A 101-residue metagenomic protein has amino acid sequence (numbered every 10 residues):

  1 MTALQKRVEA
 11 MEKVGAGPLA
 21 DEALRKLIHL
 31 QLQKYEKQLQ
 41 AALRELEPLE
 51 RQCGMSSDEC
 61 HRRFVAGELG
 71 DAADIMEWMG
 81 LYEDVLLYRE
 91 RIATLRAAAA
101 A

Functional and structural regions predicted by a protein language model:
L4-L30: Short, charge-rich amphipathic alpha-helices with coiled-coil/heptad character
A16, D21, L39-A41, E59-R62 (+1 more regions): Hydrophobic alpha-helical segments, principally membrane-spanning helices and signal/leader peptides
G17, L24, Q31, Q38 (+2 more regions): Surface positions of alpha-helical coiled-coils, especially the charged/polar e/g heptad sites that form inter-helical
E36-L39, L43-L46, E50, S57 (+4 more regions): Alpha-helical coiled-coil heptad-repeat register
P48-L69: Short E/K-rich amphipathic alpha-helical oligomerization segments
A99-A101: Acidic, low-complexity, intrinsically disordered peripheral segments
